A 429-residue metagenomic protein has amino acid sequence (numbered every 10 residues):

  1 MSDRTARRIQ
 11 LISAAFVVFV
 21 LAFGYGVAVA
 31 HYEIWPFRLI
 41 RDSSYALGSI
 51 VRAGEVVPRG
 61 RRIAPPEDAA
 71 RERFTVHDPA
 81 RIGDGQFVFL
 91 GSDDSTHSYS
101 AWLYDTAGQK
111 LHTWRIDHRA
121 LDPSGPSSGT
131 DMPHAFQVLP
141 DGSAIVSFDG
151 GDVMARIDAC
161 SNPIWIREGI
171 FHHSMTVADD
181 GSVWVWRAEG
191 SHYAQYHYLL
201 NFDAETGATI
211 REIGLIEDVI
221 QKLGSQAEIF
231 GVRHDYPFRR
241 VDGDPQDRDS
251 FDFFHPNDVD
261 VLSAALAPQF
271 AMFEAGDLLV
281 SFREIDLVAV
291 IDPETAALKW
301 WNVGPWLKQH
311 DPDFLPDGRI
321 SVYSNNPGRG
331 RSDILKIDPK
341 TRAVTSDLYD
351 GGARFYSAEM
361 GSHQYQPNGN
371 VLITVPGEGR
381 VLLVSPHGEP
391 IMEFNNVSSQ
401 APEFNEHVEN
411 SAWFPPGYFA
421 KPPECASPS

Functional and structural regions predicted by a protein language model:
M1-R4: N-terminal secretory signal peptides that target proteins for export/translocation
R7-S429: Histidine-/acidic-rich catalytic cores in large beta-rich domains
